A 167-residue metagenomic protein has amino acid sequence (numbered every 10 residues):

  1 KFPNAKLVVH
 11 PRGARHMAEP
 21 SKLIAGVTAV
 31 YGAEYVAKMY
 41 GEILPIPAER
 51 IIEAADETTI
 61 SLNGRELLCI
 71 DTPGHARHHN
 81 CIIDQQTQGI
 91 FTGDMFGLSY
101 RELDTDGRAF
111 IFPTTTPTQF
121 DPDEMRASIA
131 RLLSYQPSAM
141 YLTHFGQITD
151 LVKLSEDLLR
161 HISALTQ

Functional and structural regions predicted by a protein language model:
K1-V9: Active-site metal-binding motif and surrounding structural segment of the metallo-beta-lactamase
F2, S21-I24, T87, T105-G107 (+1 more regions): Short, glycine/charged-enriched secondary-structure capping and boundary segments
V8-H10, T92-G93: Generic beta-sheet signal
R12-H16, Q147: Short histidine/acidic/glycine/proline-rich micro-motifs that form metal- and phosphate-coordinating active-site loops
R15-I70, R126-I129: Metallo-beta-lactamase
A25-A29, A130-A139, Q147-Q167: Accessory terminal helices/loops
E66-D71, R77-T149: Metallo-beta-lactamase
